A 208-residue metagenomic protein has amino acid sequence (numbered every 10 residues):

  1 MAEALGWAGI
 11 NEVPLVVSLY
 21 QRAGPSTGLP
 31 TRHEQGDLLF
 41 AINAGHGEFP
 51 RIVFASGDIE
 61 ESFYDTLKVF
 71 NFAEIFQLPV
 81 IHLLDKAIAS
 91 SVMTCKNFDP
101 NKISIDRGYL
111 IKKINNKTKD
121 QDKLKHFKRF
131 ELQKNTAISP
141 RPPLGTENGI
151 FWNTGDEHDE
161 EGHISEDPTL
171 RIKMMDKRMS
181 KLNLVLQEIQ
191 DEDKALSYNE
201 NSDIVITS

Functional and structural regions predicted by a protein language model:
M1-N43, I52-A73: Thiamine diphosphate
V13-V17, F49-V53, L78-H82, D203-I206: Structural motif
A44-G47, Y198-N199: Short, flexible turn/loop "capping" segments at secondary-structure junctions
D65, F70-S208: Flexible, low-complexity linker and terminal segments
